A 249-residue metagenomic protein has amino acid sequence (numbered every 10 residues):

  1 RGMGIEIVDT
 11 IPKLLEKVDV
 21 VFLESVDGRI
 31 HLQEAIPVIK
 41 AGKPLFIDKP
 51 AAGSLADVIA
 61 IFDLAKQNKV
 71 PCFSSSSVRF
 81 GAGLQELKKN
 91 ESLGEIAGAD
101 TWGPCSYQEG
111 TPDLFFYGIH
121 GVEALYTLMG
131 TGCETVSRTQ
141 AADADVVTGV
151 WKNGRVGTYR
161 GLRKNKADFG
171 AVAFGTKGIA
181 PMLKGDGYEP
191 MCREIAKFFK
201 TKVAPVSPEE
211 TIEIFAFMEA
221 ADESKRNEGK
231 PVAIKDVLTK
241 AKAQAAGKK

Functional and structural regions predicted by a protein language model:
R1, G94-A97, A196: N-terminal Rossmann-like dinucleotide-binding module
R1-A41, G53, F62-N68, G130-T131 (+4 more regions): N-terminal glycine-/serine-/threonine-rich beta1-alpha1-beta2 phosphate-ribose binding loop of Rossmann-like
D9, I47, S76, S137-Q140: Short loop/edge segments at beta-strand edges and connector loops that shape dinucleotide/nucleotide cofactor-binding
V26-R29, A52, V78-F80, T131 (+2 more regions): Short beta->alpha connector loops
F46, A51-T111: A contiguous active-site-proximal alpha/beta segment in oxidoreductase catalytic domains
A99-K166, E209-A216: Rossmann-like dinucleotide-binding domain that binds NAD(P)(H)
V147, F169-F174: Short polybasic amphipathic segments
G175-K249: C-terminal helical cap and adjacent loop that interface with cofactors, partners, or active-site loops
